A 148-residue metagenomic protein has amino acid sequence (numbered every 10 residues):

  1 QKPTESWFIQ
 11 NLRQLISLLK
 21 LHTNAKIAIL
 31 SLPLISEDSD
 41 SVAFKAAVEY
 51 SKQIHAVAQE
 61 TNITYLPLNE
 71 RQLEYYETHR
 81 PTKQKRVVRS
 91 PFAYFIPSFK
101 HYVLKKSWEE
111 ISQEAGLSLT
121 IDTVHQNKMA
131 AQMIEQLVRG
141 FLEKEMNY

Functional and structural regions predicted by a protein language model:
Q1-Y148: Alpha-helical cap/lid subdomain in secreted, periplasmic, or secretory-pathway luminal O-acyl-processing enzymes
